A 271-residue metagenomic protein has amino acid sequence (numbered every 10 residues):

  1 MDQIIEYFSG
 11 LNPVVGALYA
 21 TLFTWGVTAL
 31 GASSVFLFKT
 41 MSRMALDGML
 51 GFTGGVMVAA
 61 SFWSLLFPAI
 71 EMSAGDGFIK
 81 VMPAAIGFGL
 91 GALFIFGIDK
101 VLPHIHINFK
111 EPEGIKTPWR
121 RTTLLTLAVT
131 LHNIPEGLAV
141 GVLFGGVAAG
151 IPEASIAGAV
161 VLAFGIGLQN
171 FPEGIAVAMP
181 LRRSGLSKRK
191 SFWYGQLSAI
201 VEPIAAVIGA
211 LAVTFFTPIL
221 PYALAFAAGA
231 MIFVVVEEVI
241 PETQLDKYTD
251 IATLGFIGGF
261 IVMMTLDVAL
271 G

Functional and structural regions predicted by a protein language model:
M1-G271: Intrinsically disordered, metal-sensing/regulatory segments
